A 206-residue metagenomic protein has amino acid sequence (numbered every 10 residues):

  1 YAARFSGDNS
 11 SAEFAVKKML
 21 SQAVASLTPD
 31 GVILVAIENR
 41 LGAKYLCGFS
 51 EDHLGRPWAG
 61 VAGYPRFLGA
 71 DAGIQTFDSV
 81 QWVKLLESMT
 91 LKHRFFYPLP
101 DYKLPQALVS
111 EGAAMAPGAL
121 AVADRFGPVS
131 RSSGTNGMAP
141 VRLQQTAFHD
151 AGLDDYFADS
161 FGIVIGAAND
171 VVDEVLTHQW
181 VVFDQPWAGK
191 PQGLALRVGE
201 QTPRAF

Functional and structural regions predicted by a protein language model:
Y1-E13: A short SAM/SAH-binding and catalytic strip from SAM-dependent methyltransferases
N9-S11, G48-L54, V109-A114: Short secondary-structure boundary/capping segments
S10-V32: A short glycine-rich, Lys/Arg-flanked "PGG" loop and its adjoining helix->strand segment in the class I
T28, V32-I37, K92-P98: A structural signal for short, well-ordered beta-strand segments and their strand-loop junctions that often border
V32-A59: Conserved class I S-adenosyl-L-methionine
S50-Q75, P98: C-terminal alpha-helical "lid/dimerization" subdomain adjacent to the S-adenosyl-L-methionine
G69-Y97: Short alpha-helix
D78-Q81, R94-F206: Rossmann-like AdoMet/SAM-dependent catalytic core
